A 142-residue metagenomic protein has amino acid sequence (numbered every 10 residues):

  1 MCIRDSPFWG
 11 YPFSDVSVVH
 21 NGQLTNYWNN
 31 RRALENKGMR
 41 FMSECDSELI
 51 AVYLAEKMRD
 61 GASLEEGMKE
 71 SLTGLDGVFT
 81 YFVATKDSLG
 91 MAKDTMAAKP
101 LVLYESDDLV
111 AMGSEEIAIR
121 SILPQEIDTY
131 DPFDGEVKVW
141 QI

Functional and structural regions predicted by a protein language model:
R4-I142: N-terminal segments that mediate ammonia production and transfer in glutamine-dependent amidotransferase systems
